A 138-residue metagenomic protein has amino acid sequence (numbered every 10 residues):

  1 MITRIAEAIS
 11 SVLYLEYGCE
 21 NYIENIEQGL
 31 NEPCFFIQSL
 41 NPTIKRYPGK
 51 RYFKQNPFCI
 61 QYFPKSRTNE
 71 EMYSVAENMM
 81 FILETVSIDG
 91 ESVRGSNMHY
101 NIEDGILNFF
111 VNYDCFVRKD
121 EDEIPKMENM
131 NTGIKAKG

Functional and structural regions predicted by a protein language model:
M1-K45: Small/polar-rich, solvent-exposed N-terminal microdomains that initiate assembly or binding
M1-T3, I44-K50, S96-G138: Short, charged interaction patches at domain edges and termini
C19-Q28, I88-H99: Short glycine-rich, low-complexity/disordered patches
F36, P57-C59, N108-N112: Beta-strand secondary-structure signal
N41-T43, Y62-S66, L83, Y113-K119: Beta-strand elements of well-folded, non-transmembrane domains
R51-Y52, M72-M79, P125-M127: "Short basic amphipathic alpha-helical interaction patches in structured regions
K54-P64: Active-site-adjacent structural patch at catalytic or cofactor/ligand-binding sites
T68-S96: Mid-chain, well-packed structural core segment of small domains
